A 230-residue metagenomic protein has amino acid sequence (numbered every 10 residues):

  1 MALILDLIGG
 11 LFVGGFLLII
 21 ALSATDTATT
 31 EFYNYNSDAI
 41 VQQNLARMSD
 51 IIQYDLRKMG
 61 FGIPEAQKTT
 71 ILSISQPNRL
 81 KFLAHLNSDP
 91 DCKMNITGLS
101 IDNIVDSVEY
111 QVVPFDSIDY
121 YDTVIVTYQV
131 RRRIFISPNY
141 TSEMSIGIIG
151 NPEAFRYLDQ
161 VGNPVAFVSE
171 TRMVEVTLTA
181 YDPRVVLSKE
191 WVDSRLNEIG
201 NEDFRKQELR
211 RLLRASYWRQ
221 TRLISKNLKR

Functional and structural regions predicted by a protein language model:
A2-I63: Aliphatic-rich helix starts adjacent to a transmembrane/signal segment
A2-L3, L7, L11-F12, I20-A21 (+4 more regions): Long, low-complexity, intrinsically disordered N-terminal extensions of eukaryotic proteins, enriched
L11, I20-A28, N34, D38-A39 (+6 more regions): Hydrophobic, well-ordered secondary-structure segments that either form specific early membrane-associated helices used
A46-Q67, S142-Q160: Generic detector of solvent-exposed, compositionally biased contiguous segments
M59-K81, H85: Short amphipathic secondary-structure patches
Q76, I104, V124, E170-R172 (+1 more regions): A short, structural micro-pattern
P77-N163: Type IV pilin-like appendage domain
S145-R230: Short linear sequence signals and composition-biased patches located at protein termini or domain-edge surfaces
